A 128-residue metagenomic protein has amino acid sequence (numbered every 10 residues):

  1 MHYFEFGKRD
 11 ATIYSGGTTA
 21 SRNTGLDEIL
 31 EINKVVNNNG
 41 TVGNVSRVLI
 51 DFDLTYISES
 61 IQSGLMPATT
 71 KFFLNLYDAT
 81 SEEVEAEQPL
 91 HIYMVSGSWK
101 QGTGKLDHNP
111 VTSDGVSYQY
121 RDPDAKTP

Functional and structural regions predicted by a protein language model:
M1-E59: Flexible, small-residue-rich N-terminal segments that precede or flank a structured functional core
N23, G43-V45, L65-P67, E83-A86: Extracellular/periplasmic catalytic domains that process cell-envelope and extracellular macromolecules
N23-V35, D53, F73-L74, G115-P128: Cysteine-clustered segments with highest specificity for TGF-beta superfamily mature ligands
V45-D51, T69-K71, E87-H91, G115: Extracellular structured ligand-interaction cores
F52, G64-T80: A short beta-strand element within beta-rich, extracytoplasmic domains of secreted/secretory-pathway proteins
Y56, L76-D78, S96: Short beta-strand segments enriched in hydrophobic/aromatic residues within well-folded beta-rich domains
S81-P128: Beta-strand-rich interaction/scaffold domains
